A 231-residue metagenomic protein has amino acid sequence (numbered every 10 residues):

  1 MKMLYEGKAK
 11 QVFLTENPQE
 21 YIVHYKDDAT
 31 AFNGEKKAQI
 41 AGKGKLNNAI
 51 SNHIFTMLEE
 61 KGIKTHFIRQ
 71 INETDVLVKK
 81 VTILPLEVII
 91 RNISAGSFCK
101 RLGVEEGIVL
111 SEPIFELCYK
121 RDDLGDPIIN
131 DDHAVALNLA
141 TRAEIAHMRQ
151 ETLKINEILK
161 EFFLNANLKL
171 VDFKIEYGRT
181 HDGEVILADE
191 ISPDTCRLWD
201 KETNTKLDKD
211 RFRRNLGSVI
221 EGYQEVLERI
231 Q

Functional and structural regions predicted by a protein language model:
M1-Y119, I230: Active-site loop/lid in soluble adenylation, ligation, and acyl-transfer enzymes
Y21-V23, D122-D132: Short coil-to-beta-strand
E35-K45, I128-E151: Short histidine-centered catalytic/ligand-binding loop motif
R69-T74, L164-R179: A short glycine-rich, hydrophobically flanked beta-strand micro-motif that places a catalytic Asp/Glu for divalent metal
I90, L170-D189: Conserved metal-phosphate-binding beta-hairpin within the catalytic cores of diverse ATP-dependent phosphoryl-transfer
I108-G125, N156-K169, S192-R197: Phosphate-binding core of ATP-grasp and ATP-grasp-like enzymes
L139-V171: A long amphipathic alpha-helix within ATP-dependent nucleotide-binding catalytic cores
I191-Q231: C-terminal helix-cap and adjacent tail motif
